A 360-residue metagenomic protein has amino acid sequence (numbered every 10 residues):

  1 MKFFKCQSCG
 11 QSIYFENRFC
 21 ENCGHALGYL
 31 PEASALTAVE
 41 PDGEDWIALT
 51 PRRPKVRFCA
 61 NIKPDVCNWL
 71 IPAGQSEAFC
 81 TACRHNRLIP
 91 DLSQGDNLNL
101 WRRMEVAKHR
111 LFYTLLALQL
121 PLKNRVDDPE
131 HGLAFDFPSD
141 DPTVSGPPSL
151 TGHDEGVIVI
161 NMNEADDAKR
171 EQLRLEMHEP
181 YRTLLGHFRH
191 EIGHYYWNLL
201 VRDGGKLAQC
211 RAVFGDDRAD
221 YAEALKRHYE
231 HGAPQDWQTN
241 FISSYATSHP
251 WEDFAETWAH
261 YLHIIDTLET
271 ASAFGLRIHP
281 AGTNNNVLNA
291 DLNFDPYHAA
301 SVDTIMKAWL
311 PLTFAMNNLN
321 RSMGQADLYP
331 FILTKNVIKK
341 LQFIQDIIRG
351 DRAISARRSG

Functional and structural regions predicted by a protein language model:
C6-C9, C20-C23, V56-A60, C80-C83: Short cysteine-rich clusters marking metal-coordination/redox-active sites
G10-Y14, L27, K63-V66, I71 (+1 more regions): Cys/His-rich microdomains that often coordinate metals
Q11, T247-G360: Pan-zinc metallopeptidase signature
C20, R182-R202, A255: Active-site recognition of the HExxH zinc-binding catalytic motif
G24-S34, C83-L92: Short Cys/His-rich micro-motifs in 6-15 aa windows
N99, R103-D167: Auxiliary, metal-adjacent structural segments of Zn-dependent hydrolase domains
D167-F188: Short pre-active-site segment immediately N-terminal to the catalytic Zn-binding motif
W197-E252, W258-T267: Post-HExxH zinc-binding segment in Zn-dependent metallohydrolases
